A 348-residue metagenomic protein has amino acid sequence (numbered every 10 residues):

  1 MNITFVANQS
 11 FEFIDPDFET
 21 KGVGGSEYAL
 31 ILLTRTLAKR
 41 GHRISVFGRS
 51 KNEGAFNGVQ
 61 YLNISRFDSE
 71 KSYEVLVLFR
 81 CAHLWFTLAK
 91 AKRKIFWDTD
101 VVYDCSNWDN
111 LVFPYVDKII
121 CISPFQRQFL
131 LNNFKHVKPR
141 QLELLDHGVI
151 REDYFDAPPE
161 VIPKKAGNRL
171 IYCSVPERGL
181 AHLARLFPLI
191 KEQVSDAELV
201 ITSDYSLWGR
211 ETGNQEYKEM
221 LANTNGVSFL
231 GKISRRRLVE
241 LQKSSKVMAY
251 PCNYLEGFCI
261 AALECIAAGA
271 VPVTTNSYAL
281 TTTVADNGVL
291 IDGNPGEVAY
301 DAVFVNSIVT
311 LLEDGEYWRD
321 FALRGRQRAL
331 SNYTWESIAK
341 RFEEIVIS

Functional and structural regions predicted by a protein language model:
T4, V161-G179, L183-F187, K191 (+1 more regions): Conserved donor-binding/catalytic core segment of Leloir-type glycosyltransferases
S106-N107, D117-Q141, V149: A short, active-site helix/loop in glycosyltransferases that binds the activated sugar's phosphate group
S106-W108, L131, D146-A166: Acidic anion/phosphate-binding donor-loop and adjacent secondary structure in glycosyltransferase catalytic cores
T212-R236: Nucleotide-activated donor-binding/catalytic signature segment of Leloir-type glycosyltransferases, i.e., the conserved
K243-G257, A270: Acidic donor-binding loop of glycosyltransferase active sites
V271-T274, T281: Short hydrophobic beta-strand element within catalytic cores of glycosyltransferases and related nucleotide-activated
T281-T310: Change "using UDP/GDP/dTDP sugars" to "using nucleotide sugars
E313-V346: A charged, aromatic-enriched C-terminal amphipathic alpha-helix characteristic of glycosyltransferases across folds
